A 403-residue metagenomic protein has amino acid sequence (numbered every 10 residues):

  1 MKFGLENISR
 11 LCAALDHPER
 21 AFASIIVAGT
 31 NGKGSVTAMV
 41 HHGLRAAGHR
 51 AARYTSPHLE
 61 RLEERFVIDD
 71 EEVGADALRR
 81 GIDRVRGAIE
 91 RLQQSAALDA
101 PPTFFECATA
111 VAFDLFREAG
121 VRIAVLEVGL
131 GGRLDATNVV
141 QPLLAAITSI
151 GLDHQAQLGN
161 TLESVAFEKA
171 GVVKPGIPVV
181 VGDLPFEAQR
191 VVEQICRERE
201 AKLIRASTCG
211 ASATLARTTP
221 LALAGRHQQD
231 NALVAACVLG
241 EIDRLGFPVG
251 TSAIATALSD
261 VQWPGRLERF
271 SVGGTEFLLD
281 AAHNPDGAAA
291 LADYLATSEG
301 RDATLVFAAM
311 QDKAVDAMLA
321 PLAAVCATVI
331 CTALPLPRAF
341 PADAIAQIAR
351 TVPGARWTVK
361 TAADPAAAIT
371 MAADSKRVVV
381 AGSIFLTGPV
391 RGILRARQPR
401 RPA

Functional and structural regions predicted by a protein language model:
L5, S9-F22, A46-V140, A156-G159 (+2 more regions): ATP-dependent carboxylate-amine ligase catalytic core
V27, S35-A52: A conserved segment at the C-terminal end of the G1
V40, R133-L143, R391-I393: Short Gly/Thr/Asp-enriched flexible loops that form oxyanion-binding sites at enzyme active sites
L92-A96, C107, G120-E127, P142-A222 (+1 more regions): Acidic, Mg2+-coordinating active-site environments of NTP-dependent enzymes
I123-V128, D135-A146, I150-L152, S164 (+1 more regions): Nucleotide phosphate-binding/pyrophosphate-handling subdomain across enzymes that bind or process nucleotide phosphates
G182-I204, E276-L279, A317-R377: C-terminal helical cap/extension that packs against the catalytic core of soluble nucleotide-cofactor enzymes
P365-R395: A glycine-rich beta-strand to alpha-helix segment that forms a phosphate/ribose-binding loop at ligand/cofactor sites
